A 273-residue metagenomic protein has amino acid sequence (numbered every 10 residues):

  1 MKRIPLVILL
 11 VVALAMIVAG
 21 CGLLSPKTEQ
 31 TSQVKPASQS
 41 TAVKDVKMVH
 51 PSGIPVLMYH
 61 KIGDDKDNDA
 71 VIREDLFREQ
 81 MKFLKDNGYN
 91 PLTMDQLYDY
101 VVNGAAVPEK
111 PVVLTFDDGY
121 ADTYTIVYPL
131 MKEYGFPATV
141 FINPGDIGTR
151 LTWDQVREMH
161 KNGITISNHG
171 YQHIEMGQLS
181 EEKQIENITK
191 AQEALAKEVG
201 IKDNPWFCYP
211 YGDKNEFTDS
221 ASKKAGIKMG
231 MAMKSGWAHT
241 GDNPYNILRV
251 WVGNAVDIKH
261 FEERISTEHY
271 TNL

Functional and structural regions predicted by a protein language model:
M1-K27: Sec-dependent N-terminal signal peptides of Gram-positive bacterial secreted proteins and lipoproteins
P26-T115, A121-D122, Q178-L273: C-terminal active-site subregion of NodB/CE4 polysaccharide deacetylases
V56-M58, N90-M94, K132, F136-G148 (+2 more regions): Short, well-structured secondary-structure segments
A70, T123-Y124, T149-T152: Alpha-helix N-cap/helix-start motif
Y120-A121, Q172: Short, glycine/acidic-enriched loop or turn micro-motifs at the edges of active sites
Y128-G135, R150-N168, K223-K224, A238-G241: Acidic (Asp/Glu)-rich catalytic clusters
S167-E182: Substrate-binding clefts and substrate-entry loops adjacent to catalytic sites of polymer-processing enzymes acting on
